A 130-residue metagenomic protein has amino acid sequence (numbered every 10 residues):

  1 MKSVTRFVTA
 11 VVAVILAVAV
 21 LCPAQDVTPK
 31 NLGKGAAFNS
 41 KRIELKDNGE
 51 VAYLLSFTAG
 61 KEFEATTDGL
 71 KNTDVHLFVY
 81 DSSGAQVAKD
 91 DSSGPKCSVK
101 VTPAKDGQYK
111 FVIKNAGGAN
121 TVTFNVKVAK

Functional and structural regions predicted by a protein language model:
M1-V12: Bacterial N-terminal signal peptides that target proteins for export
A17-A19: N-terminal signal peptide c-region/cleavage motif recognized by signal peptidases
C22-A36: Predominantly extracellular/luminal regions of secreted and cell-surface proteins, especially disulfide-bonded
Q25, I43-T121, V128-K130: Acidic, Ser/Thr/Pro-rich low-complexity intrinsically disordered segments
